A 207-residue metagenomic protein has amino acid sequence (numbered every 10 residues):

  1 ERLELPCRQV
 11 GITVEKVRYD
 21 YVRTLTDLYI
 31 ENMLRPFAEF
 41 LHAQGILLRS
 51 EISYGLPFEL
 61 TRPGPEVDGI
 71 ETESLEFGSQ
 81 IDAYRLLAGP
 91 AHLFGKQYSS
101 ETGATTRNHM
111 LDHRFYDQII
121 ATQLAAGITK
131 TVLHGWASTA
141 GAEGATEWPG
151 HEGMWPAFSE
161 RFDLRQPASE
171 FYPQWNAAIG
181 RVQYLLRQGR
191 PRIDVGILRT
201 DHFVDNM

Functional and structural regions predicted by a protein language model:
E1-M207: Carbohydrate-binding surfaces of carbohydrate-active enzymes
